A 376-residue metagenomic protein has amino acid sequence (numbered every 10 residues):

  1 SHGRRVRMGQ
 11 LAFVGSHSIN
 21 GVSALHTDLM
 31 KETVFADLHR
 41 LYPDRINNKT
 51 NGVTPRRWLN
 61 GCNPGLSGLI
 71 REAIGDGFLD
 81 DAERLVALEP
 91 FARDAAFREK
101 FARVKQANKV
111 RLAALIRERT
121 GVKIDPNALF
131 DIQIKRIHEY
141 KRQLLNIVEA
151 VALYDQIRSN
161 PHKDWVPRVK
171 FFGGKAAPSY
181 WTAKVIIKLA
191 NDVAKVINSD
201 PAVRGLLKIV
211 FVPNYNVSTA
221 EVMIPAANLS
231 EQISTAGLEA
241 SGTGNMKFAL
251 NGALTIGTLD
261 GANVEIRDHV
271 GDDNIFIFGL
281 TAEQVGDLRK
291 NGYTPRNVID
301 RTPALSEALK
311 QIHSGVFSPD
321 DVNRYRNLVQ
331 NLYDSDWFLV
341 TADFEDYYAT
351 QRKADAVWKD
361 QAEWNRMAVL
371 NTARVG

Functional and structural regions predicted by a protein language model:
S1, R5, K184, I197-G205 (+4 more regions): Carbohydrate-active enzymes and regulators
S1-N20: Polar, glycine-rich mid-to-C-terminal structural blocks that act as macromolecule-binding/assembly scaffolds
V14, I19-V22, G52, I132-K135 (+9 more regions): Generic beta-strand/beta-sheet core signal
S18-R40, P55: A short, active-site helix/loop in glycosyltransferases that binds the activated sugar's phosphate group
H26-L29, T54-W58, E139-Y140, N146-I147 (+7 more regions): Flexible loop/turn segments at secondary-structure boundaries
D37-F91, I224-A226, I233-V375: Catalytic binding pocket for nucleotide-activated donors in carbohydrate/polymer assembly enzymes
T50-K135, E139-R142: Structured, charged N-terminal subsegments at the starts of enzyme catalytic cores and at intra-chain domain/subunit
K109-A220: Long, K/E/R/D-enriched contiguous segments that form extended
